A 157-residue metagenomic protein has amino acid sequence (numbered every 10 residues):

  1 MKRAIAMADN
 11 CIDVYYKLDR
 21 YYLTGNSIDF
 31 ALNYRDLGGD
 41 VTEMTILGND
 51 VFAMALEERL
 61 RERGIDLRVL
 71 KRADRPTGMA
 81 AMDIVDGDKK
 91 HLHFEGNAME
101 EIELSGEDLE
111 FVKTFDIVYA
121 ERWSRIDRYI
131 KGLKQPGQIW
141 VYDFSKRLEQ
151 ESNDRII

Functional and structural regions predicted by a protein language model:
M1-I5: Extreme N-terminal starter segment of soluble prokaryotic enzymes
A6, E43-T45, Y142: Structural beta-sheet core signal
I12-Y21, G39-I117: Conserved N-terminal subdomain of the carbohydrate kinase-like
R20-Y34: Short catalytic helix/loop segments, enriched in acidic residues and glycine and frequently bearing histidine
S27-I28, G96-A98, F144-E149: Short, acidic/turn-prone active-site loops that include or flank metal/cofactor- and phosphate-binding residues
R35, R61, K134: Anion (oxyanion) recognition and catalysis
I117-I157: Conserved beta-alpha-beta core of the PfkB/ribokinase-like small-molecule kinase fold
